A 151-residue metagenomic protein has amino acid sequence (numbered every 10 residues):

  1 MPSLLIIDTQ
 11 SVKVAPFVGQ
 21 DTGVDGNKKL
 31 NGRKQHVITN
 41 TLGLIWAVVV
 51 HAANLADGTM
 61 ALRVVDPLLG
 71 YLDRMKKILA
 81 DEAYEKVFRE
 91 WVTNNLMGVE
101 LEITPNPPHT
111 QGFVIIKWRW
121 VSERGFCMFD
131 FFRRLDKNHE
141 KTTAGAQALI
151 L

Functional and structural regions predicted by a protein language model:
M1-G98, E102, N106: Polybasic low-complexity intrinsically disordered regions
V37, E90, G112-L151: Basic, amphipathic alpha-helical segments enriched in Lys/Arg and hydrophobic/aromatic residues
P107-Q111: Short gly/pro/ser/thr-enriched loop/turn and capping motifs at secondary-structure boundaries
